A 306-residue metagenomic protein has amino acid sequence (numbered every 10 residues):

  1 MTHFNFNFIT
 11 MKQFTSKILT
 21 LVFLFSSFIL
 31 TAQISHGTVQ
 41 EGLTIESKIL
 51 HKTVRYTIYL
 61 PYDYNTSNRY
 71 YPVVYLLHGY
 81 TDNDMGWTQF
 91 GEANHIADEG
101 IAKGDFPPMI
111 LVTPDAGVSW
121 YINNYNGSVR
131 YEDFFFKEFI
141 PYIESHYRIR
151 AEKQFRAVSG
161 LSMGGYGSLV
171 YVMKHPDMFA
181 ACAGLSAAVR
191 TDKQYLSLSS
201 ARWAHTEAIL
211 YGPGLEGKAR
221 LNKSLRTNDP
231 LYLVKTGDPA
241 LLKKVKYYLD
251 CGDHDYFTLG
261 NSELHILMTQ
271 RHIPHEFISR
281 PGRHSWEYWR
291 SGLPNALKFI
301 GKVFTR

Functional and structural regions predicted by a protein language model:
M1-G37: Bacterial Sec-dependent N-terminal signal peptides
Q33-R306: Non-catalytic cap/lid and distal C-terminal segments of serine-dependent acyl enzymes
